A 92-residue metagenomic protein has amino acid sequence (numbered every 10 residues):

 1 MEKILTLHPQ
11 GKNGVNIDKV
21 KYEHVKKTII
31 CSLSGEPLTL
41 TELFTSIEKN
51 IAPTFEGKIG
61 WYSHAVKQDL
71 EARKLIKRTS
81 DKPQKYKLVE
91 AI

Functional and structural regions predicted by a protein language model:
M1-K27: Long, low-complexity, charged/polar intrinsically disordered regions in eukaryotic proteins
D18-P37, Q68: Positively charged, polyanion-binding regions of nucleic-acid-associated proteins
K27, T41-T45, H64: Short amphipathic alpha-helical segments
P37-K49, P53-T54: Short acidic, hydrophobic short linear motifs in intrinsically disordered regions
F55-A72: Short amphipathic alpha-helical interaction segments
E71-S80: A short, conserved structural fragment
D81-I92: Short, cationic-aromatic polyanion-contact patches
